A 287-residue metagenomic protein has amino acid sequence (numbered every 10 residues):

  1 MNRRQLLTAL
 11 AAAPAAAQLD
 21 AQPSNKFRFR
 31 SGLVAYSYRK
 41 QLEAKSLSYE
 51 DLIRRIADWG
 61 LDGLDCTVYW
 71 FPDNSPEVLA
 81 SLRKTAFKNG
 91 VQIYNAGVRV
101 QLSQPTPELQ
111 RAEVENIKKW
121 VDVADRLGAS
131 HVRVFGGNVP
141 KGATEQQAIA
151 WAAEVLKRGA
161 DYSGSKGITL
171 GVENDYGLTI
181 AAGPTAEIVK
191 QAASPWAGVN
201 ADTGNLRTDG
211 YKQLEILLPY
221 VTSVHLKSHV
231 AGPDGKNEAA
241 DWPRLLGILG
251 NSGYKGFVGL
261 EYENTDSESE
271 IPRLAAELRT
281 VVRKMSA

Functional and structural regions predicted by a protein language model:
R3-P14, Q18-G60, T179-A287: Histidine-acidic metal/acid-base catalytic patches
L10, P14-Q18, P23-N25, R83-N95 (+2 more regions): Active-site acidic/histidine proton-transfer and metal-coordination neighborhood in alpha/beta enzyme cores
Y38, Y69-D73, Q101: Short active-site-proximal "capping" loops at secondary-structure junctions
D62-G63, Q92, S130, T169 (+2 more regions): Residue-level detector of anion-binding/catalytic polar loops
D65-R83, G137-A143: Glycine-rich, proline-tolerant flexible connector loops at the mouths of alpha/beta enzymes
V68, V100, G136, S228 (+1 more regions): Residues that line or immediately flank small-molecule/substrate-binding pockets and catalytic motifs
F71-N74, P140, G177, N205-L206 (+1 more regions): Glycine-/small-residue-rich active-site loops that bind phosphorylated ligands and cofactors
